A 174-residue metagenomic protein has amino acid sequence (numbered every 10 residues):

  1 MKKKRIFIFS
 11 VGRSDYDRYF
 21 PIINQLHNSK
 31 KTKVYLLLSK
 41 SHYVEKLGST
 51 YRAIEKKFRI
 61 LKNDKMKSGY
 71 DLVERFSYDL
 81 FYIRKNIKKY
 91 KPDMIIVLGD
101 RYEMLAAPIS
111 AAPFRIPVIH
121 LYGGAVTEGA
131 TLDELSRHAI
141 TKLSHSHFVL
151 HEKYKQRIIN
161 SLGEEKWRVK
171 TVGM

Functional and structural regions predicted by a protein language model:
M1-K40: N-terminal subdomain of nucleotide-sugar transferases
R5-F7, K33-L37, M94, I119 (+2 more regions): A structural signal for isolated positions on well-ordered beta-strands in alpha/beta enzyme cores
G12, D100-R101, L150-K153: Helix N-cap/beta->alpha junction signal
T32-R75: Conserved nucleotide-sugar phosphate-binding/catalytic loop shared by glycosyltransferases and other
R84-Y102: Short N-terminal targeting/anchoring amphipathic segment
D100-I116: Short Gly/Thr/Asp-enriched flexible loops that form oxyanion-binding sites at enzyme active sites
I116-M174: Active-site-proximal region of nucleotide-activated glycan assembly enzymes, centered on histidine/acidic-rich loops
